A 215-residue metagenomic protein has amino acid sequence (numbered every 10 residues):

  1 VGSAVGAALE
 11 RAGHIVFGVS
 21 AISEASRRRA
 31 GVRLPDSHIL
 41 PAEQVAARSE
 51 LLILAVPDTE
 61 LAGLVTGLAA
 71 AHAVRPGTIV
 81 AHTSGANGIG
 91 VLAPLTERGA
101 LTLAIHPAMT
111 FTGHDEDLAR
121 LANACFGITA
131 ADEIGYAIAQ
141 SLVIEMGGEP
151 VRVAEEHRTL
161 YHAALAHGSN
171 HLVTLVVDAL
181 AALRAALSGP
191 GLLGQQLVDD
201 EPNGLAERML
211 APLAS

Functional and structural regions predicted by a protein language model:
V1, L51-L54, L165: Primarily hydrophobic membrane-targeting regions of prokaryotic envelope proteins
V1-A47: NAD(P)+-binding Rossmann beta1-loop-alpha1 motif at the extreme N-terminus of oxidoreductases
A4, R29, G63-L64, G90-V91 (+1 more regions): Phosphate- and divalent-cation-binding pockets in alpha/beta enzyme and binding domains that engage nucleotide-derived
E10, A69-A71, E97, L142-E145: Short, solvent-exposed amphipathic alpha-helical segments in soluble enzyme and RNA/protein-processing domains
H14-I15, A100, G148, S188: Short phosphate-binding/catalytic loops that engage adenosine nucleotides
V19, I53-L54, I128: Conserved SAM-binding loop
E24, H38-E116: Rossmann-like NAD(P)(H) cofactor-binding subdomain of soluble oxidoreductases
R29-R33, L95, E116-S215: Internal alpha-helical scaffold of NAD(P)-dependent oxidoreductase catalytic cores
